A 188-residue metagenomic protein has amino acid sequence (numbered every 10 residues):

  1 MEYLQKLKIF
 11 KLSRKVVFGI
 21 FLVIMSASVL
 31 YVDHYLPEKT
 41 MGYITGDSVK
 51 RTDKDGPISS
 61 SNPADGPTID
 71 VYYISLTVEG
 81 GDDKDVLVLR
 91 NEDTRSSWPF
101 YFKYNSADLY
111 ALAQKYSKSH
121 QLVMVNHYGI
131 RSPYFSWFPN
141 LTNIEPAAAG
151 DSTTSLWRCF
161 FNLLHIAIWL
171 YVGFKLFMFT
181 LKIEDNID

Functional and structural regions predicted by a protein language model:
M1-K8: Short, Lys/Arg-rich, polar N-terminal cytosolic tail immediately upstream of the first transmembrane signal-anchor
L4, R131-H165: Membrane-proximal loop-to-helix boundary features in eukaryotic membrane proteins
I9-S13, D151-D188: Juxtamembrane interface at the cytosolic side of transmembrane helices
R14-D33, W169: Hydrophobic membrane-insertion alpha-helices, especially the h-region of bacterial N-terminal signal peptides
M25-V29, P37, N143-G150: Aromatic-rich, lipid-facing transmembrane alpha helices and their immediate juxtamembrane interface loops in integral
L30-G56: Alpha-helical transmembrane signal-anchor/signal-peptide segments
S48-P146: Long, solvent-exposed extracytoplasmic domains/loops
